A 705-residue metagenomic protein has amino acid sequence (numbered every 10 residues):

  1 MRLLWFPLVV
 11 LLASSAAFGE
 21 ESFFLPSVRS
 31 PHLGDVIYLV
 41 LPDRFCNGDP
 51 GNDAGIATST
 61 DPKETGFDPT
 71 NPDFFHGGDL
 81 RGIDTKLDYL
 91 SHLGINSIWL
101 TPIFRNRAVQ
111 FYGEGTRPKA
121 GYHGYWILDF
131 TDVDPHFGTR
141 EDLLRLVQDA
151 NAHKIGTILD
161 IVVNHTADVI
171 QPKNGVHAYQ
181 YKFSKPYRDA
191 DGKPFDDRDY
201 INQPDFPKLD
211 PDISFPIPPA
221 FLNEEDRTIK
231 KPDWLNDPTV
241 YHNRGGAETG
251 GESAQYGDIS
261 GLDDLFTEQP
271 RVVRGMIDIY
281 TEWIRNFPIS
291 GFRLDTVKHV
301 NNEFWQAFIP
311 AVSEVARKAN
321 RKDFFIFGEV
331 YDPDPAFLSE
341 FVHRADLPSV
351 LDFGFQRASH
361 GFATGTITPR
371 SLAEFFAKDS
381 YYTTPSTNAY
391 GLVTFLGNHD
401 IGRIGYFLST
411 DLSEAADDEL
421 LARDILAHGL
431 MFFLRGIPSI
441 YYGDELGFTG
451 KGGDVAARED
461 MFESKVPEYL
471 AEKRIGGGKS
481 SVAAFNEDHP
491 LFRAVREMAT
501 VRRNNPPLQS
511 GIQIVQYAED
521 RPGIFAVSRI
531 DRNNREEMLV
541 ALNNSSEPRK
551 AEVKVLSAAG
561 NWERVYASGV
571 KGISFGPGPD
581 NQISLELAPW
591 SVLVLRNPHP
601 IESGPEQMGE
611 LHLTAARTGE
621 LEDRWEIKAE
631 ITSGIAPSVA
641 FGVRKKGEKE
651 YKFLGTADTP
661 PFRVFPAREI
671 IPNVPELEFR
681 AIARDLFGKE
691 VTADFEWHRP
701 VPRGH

Functional and structural regions predicted by a protein language model:
F18-L39, D53-A57, H76, R81-D84 (+11 more regions): Carbohydrate-interacting/catalytic domains
R29-D35, D43-N96, P102-T281, N286-F287 (+3 more regions): Substrate-binding/active-site clefts of carbohydrate-active enzymes
V40, L90, L100, F130 (+10 more regions): Conserved, mostly hydrophobic/aromatic
V147, H165, N174, Q180 (+10 more regions): Active-site-proximal helices and loops of the catalytic beta/alpha 8
A389-D417: Active-site clefts of carbohydrate-active enzymes
L593, P675-F679: Exposed beta-strand face motif in extracellular beta-rich ectodomains
D658-P666: Aromatic sugar-binding surface patches on proteins that engage polysaccharides or sugar-phosphate polymers
A667-E676: Surface-exposed, short loops/turns at beta-strand junctions within beta-sandwich domains
